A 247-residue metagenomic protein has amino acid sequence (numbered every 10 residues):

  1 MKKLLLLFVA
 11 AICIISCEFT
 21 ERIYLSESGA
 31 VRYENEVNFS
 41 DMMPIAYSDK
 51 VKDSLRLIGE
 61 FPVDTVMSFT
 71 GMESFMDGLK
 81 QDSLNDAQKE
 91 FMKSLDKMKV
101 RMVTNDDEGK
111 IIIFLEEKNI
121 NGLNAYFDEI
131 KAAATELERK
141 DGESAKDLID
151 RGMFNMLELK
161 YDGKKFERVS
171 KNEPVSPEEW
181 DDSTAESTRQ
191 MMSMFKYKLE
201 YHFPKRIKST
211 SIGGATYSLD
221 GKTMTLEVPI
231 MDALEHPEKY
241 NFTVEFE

Functional and structural regions predicted by a protein language model:
M1-L4: Positively charged n-region of N-terminal signal peptides that target proteins for export
L6-V9: Sec-dependent N-terminal signal peptides
C13-S16: C-terminal motif of bacterial Sec signal peptides marking the signal peptidase cleavage site
E18-F91: Start-of-domain marker
D77-E247: Mature, soluble, non-transmembrane domains
